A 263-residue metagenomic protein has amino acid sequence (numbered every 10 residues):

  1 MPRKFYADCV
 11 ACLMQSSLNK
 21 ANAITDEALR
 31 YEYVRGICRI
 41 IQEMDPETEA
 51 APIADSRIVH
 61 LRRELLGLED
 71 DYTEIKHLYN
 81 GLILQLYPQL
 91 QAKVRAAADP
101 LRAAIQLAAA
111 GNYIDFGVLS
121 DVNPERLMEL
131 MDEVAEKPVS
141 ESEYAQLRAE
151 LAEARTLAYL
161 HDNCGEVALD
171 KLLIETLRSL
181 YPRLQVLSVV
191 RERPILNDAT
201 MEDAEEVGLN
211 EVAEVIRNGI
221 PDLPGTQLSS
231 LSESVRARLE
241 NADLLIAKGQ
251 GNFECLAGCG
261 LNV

Functional and structural regions predicted by a protein language model:
P2-A154: Electropositive, gly/pro-rich neighborhoods at or near active sites that engage anionic ligands
Q146-S179: Internal active-site segments that recognize and position negatively charged phosphoryl groups and nucleotide moieties
A154-T156, R183, A242: A general structural motif
D162-K171, R193-I195, Q250-E254: Gly/Ser/Thr-rich loops at beta-strand to alpha-helix junctions that form or flank small-molecule/cofactor-binding
L169-Q227: Redox- and metal-dependent alpha/beta enzyme cores, enriched for Fe-S-associated oxidoreductases and cofactor-handling
L209-G258: An acidic, phosphate/nucleotide-engaging active-site surface
